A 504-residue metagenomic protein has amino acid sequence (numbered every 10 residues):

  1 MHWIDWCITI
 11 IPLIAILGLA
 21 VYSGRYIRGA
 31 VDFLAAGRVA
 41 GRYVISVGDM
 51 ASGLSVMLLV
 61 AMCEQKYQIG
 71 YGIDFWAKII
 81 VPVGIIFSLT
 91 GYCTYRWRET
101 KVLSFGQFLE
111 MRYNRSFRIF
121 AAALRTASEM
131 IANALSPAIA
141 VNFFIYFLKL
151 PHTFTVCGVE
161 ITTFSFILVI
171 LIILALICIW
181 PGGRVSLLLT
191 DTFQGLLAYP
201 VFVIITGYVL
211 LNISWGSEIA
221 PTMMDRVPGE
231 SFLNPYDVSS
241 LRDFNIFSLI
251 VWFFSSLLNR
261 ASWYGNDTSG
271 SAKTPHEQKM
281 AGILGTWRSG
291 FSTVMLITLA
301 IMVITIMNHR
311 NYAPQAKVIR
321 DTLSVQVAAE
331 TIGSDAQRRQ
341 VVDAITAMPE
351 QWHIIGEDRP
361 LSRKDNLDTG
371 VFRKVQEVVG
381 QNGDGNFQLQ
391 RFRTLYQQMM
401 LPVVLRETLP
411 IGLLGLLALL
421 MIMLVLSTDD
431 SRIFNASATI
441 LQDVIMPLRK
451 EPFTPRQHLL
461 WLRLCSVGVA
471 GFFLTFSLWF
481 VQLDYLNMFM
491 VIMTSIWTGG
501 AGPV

Functional and structural regions predicted by a protein language model:
M1, A35-A40, V44, A61-W76 (+3 more regions): Loop-to-helix junctions at membrane interfaces in multi-pass transport proteins
H2-V31, L103-G106, E110-E129, L135-I145 (+5 more regions): Membrane-interface loop-to-helix entry segments
I8-G24, S52-A61, P82-T94, I172-W180 (+3 more regions): Central hydrophobic cores of alpha-helical transmembrane segments in multi-pass inner-membrane proteins across all
A51, D74-W180, F247-N259, M423-S431: Helix-loop-helix module between adjacent transmembrane segments
L58-Y71, A132-T153, C178-V185, I306-H309 (+3 more regions): Transmembrane helix-loop junctions in multi-pass membrane proteins
V102-E110, F117, G182-G195, A261-I297 (+3 more regions): Hydrophobic, small-residue-rich membrane helices and short re-entrant helix-turn-helix hairpins that build
R112-I119, M130, E160-I167, F291 (+3 more regions): Loop-to-transmembrane helix boundary motifs in multi-pass membrane proteins
V169-I173, G415-A418, I492-V504: Hydrophobic alpha-helical segments embedded in the membrane of multi-pass proteins
